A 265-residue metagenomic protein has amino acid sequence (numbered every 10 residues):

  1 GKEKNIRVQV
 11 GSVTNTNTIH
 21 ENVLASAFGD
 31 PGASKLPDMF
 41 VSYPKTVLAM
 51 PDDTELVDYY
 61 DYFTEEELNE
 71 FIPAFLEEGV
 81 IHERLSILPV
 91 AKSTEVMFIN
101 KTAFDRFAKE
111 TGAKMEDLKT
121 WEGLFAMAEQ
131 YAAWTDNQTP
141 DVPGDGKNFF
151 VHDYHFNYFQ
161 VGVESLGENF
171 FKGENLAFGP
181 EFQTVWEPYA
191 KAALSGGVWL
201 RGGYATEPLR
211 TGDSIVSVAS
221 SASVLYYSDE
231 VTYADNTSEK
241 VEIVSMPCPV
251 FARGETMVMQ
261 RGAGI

Functional and structural regions predicted by a protein language model:
G1-L48, A252-R253: Conserved N-terminal structural module of periplasmic/extracytoplasmic solute-binding proteins
K4, D105, K191, S195 (+1 more regions): Extracytoplasmic/periplasmic substrate-recognition and gating elements
S12-A25, K119-G123, V198-T211: Short helix-initiation/N-cap motifs at beta->coil->alpha
D38-V41, I215-S220, Y226: Paired acidic/hydrophobic, glycine-rich loop segments that form the ligand-binding mouth/hinge of periplasmic-binding
S42-V96, D105, F125, V142-P143 (+1 more regions): Hinge/lid segment of periplasmic solute-binding proteins
I81-V90, E95, E122-N175, S214-V216: Extracytoplasmic/periplasmic solute-binding protein
E95-I99, V163, A263-I265: Short glycine- and hydrophobic/aromatic-rich loop-to-beta-strand nucleating segment in the catalytic cores
F125-Q130, F171-G203, C248: Glycine-centered hinge/linker elements that transmit conformational signals in sensory and ligand-binding systems
